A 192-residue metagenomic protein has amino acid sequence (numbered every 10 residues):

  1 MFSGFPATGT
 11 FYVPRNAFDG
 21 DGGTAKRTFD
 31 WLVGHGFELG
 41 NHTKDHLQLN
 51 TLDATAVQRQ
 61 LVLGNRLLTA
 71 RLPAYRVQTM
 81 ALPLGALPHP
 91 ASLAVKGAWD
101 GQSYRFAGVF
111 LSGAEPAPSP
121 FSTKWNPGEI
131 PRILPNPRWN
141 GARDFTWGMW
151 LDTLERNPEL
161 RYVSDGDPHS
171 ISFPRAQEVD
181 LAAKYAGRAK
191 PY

Functional and structural regions predicted by a protein language model:
M1-H35, L67, L82: Active-site beta->alpha N-cap acidic-glycine motif
F2-T10, V33-G40, L72-T79, S103-G108: Loop/turn elements at helix/coil->beta-strand transitions in domains of secreted/extracellular proteins
F11, F29, G34, G40 (+2 more regions): Signal peptide-directed secreted proteins
F11-R15, N41-T43, A81-L84, G113: A cross-domain feature marking catalytic cores of carbohydrate-active enzymes and several ubiquitous metabolic/repair
A17-D19, L47, A86: Feature marks short, surface-exposed loop/turn motifs that line or immediately flank catalytic pockets and channel
F18-A25, N50-L61: Solvent-exposed, acidic/flexible segments
G40-N50: Substrate-binding clefts and substrate-entry loops adjacent to catalytic sites of polymer-processing enzymes acting on
D53-Y192: C-terminal active-site subregion of NodB/CE4 polysaccharide deacetylases
